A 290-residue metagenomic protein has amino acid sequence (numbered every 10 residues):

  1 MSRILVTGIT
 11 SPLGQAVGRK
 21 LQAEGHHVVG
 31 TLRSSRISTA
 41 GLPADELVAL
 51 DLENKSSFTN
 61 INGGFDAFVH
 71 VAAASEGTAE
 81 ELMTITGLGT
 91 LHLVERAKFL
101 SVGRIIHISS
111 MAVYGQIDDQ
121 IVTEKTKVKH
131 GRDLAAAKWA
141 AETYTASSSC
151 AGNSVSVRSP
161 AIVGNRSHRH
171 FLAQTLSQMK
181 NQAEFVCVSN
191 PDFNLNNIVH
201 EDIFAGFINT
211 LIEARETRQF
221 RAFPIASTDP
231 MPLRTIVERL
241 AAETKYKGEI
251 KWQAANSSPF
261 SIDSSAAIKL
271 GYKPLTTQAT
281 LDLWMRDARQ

Functional and structural regions predicted by a protein language model:
I4-E24: N-terminal Rossmann NAD(P)H-binding glycine-rich loop of SDR-like oxidoreductase domains
L50-L88: NAD(P)H-binding glycine-rich loop region in Rossmannoid oxidoreductase-like domains and their noncatalytic homologs
H92-D133: Conserved Rossmann-fold NAD(P)-dependent oxidoreductase catalytic core, especially the SDR/UDP-sugar
G131-V155: Active-site Tyr-X1-5-Lys
W139, V163-Q174, L211-F223: Glycine/proline-rich active-site loop of Rossmann-fold NAD(P)-dependent oxidoreductases
S147-N196: NAD(P)-dependent short-chain dehydrogenase/reductase
E201, P232-E238, Q253-L283, R289-Q290: Conserved C-terminal active-site "lid" loop/helix of NAD(P)H-dependent oxidoreductases that clamps the redox cofactor
F207-S257, D263: Mid/C-terminal beta-alpha module of Rossmann-like enzyme folds, strongest in SDR-family dehydrogenases/epimerases
